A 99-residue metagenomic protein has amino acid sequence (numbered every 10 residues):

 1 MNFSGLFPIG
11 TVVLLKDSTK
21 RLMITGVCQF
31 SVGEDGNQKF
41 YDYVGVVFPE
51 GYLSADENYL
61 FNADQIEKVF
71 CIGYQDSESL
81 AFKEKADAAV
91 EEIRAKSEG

Functional and structural regions predicted by a protein language model:
S4-F7: Short, well-ordered loop/turn sites that connect or cap secondary structure elements
K20-F30: Short beta-strand-centered aromatic/proline hotspots
F30-F40: Short, solvent-exposed secondary-structure boundary/capping segments
D42-G99: Intrinsically disordered, low-complexity, charged/polar segments
